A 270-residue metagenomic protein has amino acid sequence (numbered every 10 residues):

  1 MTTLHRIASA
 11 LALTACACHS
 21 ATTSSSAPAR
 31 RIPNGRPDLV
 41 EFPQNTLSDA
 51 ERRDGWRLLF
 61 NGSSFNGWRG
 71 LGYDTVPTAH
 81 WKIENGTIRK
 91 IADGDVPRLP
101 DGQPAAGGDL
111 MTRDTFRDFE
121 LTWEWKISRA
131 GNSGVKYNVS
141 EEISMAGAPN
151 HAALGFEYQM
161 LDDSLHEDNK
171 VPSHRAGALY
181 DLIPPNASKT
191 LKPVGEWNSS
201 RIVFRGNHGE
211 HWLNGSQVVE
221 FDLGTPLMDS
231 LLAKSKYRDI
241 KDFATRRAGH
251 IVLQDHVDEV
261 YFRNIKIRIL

Functional and structural regions predicted by a protein language model:
M1-A8: Bacterial N-terminal signal peptides that target proteins for export
L11-S20: Hydrophobic h-region of N-terminal signal peptides that target proteins for export in Gram-negative bacteria
H19-L270: Carbohydrate-interacting regions of secretory-pathway proteins
